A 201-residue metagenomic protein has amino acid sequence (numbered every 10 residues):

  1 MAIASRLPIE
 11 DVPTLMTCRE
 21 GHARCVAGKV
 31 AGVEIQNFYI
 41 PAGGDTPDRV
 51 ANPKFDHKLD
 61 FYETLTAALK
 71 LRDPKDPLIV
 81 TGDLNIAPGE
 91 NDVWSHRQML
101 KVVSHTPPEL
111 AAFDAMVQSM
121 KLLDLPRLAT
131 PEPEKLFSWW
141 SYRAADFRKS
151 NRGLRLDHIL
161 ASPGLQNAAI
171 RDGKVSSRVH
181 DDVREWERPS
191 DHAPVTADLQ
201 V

Functional and structural regions predicted by a protein language model:
M1-D48: Structured beta-strand-rich core segments of catalytic domains in phosphoester-bond hydrolases
A4, I79-G82, L123-R127: Active-site neighborhood of phospho(di)ester-bond hydrolases with catalytic His/Asp-centered motifs
V12-L15, G89-V201: Metal-dependent phosphoester-hydrolase catalytic domains
Y39-P41, N85-A87, A129-P131: Catalytic metal-binding/acid-base residues of hydrolase active sites
P41-Y62, R97-V102: Surface-exposed cleft-lining segments at the edges of enzyme active sites
F55-K75: A long, amphipathic alpha-helix that forms part of the scaffold/cap immediately adjacent to metal-dependent active
K75-D76, L156: Short, well-ordered alpha-helix to beta-strand connector turns
D76-E90, W94: Acidic/histidine-rich, metal-coordinating catalytic segments
